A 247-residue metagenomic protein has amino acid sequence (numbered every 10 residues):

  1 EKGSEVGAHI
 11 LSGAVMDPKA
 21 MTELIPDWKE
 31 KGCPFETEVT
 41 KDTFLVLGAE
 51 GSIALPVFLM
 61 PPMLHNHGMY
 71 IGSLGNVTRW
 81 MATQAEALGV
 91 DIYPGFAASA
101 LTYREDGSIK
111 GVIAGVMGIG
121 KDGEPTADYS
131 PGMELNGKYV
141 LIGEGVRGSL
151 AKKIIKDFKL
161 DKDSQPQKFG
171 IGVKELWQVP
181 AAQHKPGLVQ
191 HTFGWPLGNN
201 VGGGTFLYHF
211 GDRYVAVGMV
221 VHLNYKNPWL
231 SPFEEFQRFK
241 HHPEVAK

Functional and structural regions predicted by a protein language model:
E1-K2, I142: The Walker A (P-loop) glycine that initiates the GxxxxGKT/S ATP-binding motif of P-loop NTPases
K2-G51, L150: N-terminal FAD cofactor-binding segment of flavoenzymes
H9-L11, P56-V57, K152-I155: Short, solvent-exposed loop/turn and secondary-structure capping segments
V15, I71, E134: Short aromatic/basic micro-patch
T43-L47, M63, F169: Short acidic/polar alpha-helix capping motifs at helix-coil junctions
G51-I53, L135: Short, isolated positions in well-ordered beta-strands
I53-G75, T83, I113, V220-V221: Helix-loop-beta segment of a Rossmann-like dinucleotide-binding subdomain
G75, R79-W80, Q84-V245: Predominantly flavin-linked oxidoreductase catalytic cores and closely associated redox partners
